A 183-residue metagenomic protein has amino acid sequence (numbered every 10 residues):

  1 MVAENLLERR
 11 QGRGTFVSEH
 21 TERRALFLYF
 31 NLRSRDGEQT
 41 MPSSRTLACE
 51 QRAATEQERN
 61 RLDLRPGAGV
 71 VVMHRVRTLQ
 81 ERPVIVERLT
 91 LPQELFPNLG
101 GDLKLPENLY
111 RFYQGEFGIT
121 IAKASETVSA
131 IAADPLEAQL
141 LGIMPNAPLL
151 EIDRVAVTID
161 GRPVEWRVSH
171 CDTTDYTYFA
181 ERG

Functional and structural regions predicted by a protein language model:
V2-V70, P97-E116, T120-A122, T177-G183: HTH-adjacent hinge/linker in prokaryotic transcriptional regulators
E8-R10, R77, V157: Short glycine- and Lys/Arg-enriched binding-loop motifs that mark or flank ligand-binding interfaces
Q11-G12, Y29-F30, E87, L141 (+1 more regions): Short alpha-helix boundary/capping motifs
F30, V70-V72, A147-E151: A short, compositionally biased
S44-R45, M73, P83-L89, S169-C171: A short glycine-rich, His/Asp/Glu-containing loop-to-beta-strand
C49-Q51, V76, V155: Residue-level recognition of beta-strand microenvironments
N60, M73, Q80: Internal active-site segments that recognize and position negatively charged phosphoryl groups and nucleotide moieties
D63-P66, L79-R82, L91-L95, G101-G183: C-terminal regulatory/effector modules of DNA-binding transcriptional regulators
